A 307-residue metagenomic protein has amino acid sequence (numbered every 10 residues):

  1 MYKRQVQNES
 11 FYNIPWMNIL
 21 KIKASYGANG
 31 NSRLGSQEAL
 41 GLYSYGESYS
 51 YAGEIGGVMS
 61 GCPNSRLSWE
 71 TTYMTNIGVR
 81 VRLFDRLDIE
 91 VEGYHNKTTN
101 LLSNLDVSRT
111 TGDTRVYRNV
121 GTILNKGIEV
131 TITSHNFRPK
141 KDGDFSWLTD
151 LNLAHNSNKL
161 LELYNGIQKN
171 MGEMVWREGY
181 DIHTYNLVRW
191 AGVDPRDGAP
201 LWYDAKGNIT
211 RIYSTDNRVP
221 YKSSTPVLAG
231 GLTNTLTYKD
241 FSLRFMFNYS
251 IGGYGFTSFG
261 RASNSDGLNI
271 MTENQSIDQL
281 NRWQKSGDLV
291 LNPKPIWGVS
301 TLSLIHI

Functional and structural regions predicted by a protein language model:
K3-E178, L236-K239, L304-I305: Extracellular/periplasmic, surface-exposed regions of secreted and cell-surface proteins
R33-L34, R244-M246, G253-G255: Short helix/loop capping segments that flank catalytic or ligand/cofactor-binding pockets
A52-R82, D88, M174-Y249, G287-L304: Outer-membrane beta-barrel transmembrane strand signature
H95-T99, S108-T110, Y249-G253, G260-N264: Active/binding-pocket-proximal capping segment
R118, R138-S224, G255, R261-S265 (+3 more regions): Conserved small-residue
